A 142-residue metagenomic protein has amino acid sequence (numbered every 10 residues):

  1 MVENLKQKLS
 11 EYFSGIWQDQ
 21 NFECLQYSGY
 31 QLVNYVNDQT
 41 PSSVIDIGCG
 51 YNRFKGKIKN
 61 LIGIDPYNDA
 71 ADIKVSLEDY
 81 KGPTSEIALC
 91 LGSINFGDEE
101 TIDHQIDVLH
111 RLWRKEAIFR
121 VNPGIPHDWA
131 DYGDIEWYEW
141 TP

Functional and structural regions predicted by a protein language model:
M1-K81, A117-P142: Class I (Rossmann-like) S-adenosyl-L-methionine-dependent methyltransferase catalytic domain, capturing the SAM-binding
L89: A conserved beta-strand element that flanks and buttresses the S-adenosyl-L-methionine
S93: Hydrophobic adenine-recognition pocket in adenosine-nucleotide-binding enzymes
F96-L109: A short, conserved alpha-helix within the catalytic core of class I
W113-K115: A short helix->loop->beta-strand "cap" motif at the edges of active sites that frequently abuts
